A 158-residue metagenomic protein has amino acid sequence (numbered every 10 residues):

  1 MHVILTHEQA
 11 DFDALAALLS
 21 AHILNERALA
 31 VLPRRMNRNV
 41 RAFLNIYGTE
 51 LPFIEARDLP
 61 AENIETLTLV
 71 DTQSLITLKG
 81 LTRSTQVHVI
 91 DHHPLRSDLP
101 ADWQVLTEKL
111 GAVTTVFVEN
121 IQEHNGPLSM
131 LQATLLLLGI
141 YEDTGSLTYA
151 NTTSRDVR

Functional and structural regions predicted by a protein language model:
M1, E26-L29, E65-T66, T85-Q86: Residues at the starts of beta-strands that form the adenosine-phosphate
M1-Q9, L19-R27, L99-R158: A structured phosphate/pyrophosphate-recognition subdomain
V3-A61: Anionic-ligand anchoring segments at beta-strand to alpha-helix junctions in alpha/beta enzyme folds, i.e., glycine
F12-A14, T72, H92, T144: Generic detector of well-ordered alpha-helical packing
L15-A17, L75, L95, L147: General alpha-helical segment detector with a strong preference for membrane-spanning helices and helix-boundary regions
L29-M36, L51-R57, V70-Q73, A101-W103 (+3 more regions): Generic detector of short, locally flexible boundary/turn motifs and exposed helical patches
A30-L32, V89-I90, M130: General beta-strand structural signal in soluble alpha/beta enzymes
N45-Q104: Active-site cofactor/cluster-binding pocket
